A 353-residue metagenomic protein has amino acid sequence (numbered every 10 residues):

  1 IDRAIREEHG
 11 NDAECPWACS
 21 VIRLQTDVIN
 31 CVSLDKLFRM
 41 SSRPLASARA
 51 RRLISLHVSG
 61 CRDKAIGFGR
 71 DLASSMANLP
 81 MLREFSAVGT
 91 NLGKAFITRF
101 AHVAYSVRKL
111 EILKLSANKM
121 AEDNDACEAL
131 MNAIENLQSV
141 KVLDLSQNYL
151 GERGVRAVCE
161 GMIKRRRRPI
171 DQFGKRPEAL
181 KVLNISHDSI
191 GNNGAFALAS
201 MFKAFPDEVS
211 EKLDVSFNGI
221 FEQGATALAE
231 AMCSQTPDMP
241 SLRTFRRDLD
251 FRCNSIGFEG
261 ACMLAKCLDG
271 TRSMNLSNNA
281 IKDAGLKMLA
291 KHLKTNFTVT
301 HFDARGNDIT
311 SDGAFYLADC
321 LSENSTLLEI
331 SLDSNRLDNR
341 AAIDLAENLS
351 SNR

Functional and structural regions predicted by a protein language model:
I1-R353: Leucine-rich tandem repeat or coiled-coil scaffolds
